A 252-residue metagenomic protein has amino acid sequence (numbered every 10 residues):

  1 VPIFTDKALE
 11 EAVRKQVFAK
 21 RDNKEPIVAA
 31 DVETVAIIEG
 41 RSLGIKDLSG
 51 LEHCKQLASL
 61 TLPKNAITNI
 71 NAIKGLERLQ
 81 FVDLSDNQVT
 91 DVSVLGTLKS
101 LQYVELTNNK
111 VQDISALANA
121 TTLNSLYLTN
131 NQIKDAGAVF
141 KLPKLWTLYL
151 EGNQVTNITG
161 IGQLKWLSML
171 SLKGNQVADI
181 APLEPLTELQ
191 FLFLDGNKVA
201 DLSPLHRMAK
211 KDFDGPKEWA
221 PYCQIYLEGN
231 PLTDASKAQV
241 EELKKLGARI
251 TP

Functional and structural regions predicted by a protein language model:
V1-T61, A66, A72, E77 (+10 more regions): N-terminal capping/linker segments that flank leucine-rich repeat
R41, P63-K64, S85-D86, E105-N108 (+5 more regions): Per-repeat beta-strand-to-loop junction in leucine-rich repeat
P63-K64, T68-A116, S125-N130: A generic tandem-repeat structural signature
R78-Q80, G96-E105, A118-Y127, F140-Y149 (+2 more regions): Change "centered on extracellular leucine-rich repeats
K99, T121, K165, K198-S203 (+1 more regions): Compositionally biased, low-hydrophobicity segments enriched in charged and small polar residues
A178, L189-D201: Acidic, glycine-rich calcium-binding repeat modules characteristic of RTX/beta-roll and related beta-solenoid repeat
